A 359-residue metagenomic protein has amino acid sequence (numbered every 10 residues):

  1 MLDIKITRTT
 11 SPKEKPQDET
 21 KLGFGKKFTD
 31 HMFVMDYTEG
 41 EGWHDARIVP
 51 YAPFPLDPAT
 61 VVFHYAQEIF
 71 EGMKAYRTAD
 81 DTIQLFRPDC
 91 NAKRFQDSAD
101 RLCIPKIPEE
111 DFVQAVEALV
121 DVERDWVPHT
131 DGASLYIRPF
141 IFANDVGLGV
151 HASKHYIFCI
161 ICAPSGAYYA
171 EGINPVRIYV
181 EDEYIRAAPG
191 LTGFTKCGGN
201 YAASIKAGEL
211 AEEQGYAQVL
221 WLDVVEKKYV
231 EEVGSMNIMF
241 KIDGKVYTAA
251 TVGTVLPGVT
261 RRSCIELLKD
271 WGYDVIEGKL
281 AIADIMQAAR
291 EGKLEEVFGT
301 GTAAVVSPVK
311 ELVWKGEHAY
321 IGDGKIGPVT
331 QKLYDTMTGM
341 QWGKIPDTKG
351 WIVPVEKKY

Functional and structural regions predicted by a protein language model:
M1-L119, G147-Y359: Helix-start/capping segments and mature chain N-termini
E109-D111, L119-G132: Charged, gly/pro-rich active-site loop segments
V122, F142-N144: Intrinsically disordered, low-complexity linker/loop segments enriched in Gly/Pro and charged/polar residues
P128-R138, F142: Extended, Lys/Arg-enriched charged tracts that mediate electrostatic binding to polyanionic substrates
